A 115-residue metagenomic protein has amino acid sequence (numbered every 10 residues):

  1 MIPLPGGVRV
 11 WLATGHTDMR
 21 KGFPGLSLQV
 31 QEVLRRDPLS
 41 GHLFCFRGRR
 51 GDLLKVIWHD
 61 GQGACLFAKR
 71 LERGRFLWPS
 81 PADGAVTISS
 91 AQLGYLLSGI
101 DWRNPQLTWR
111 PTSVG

Functional and structural regions predicted by a protein language model:
M1-G115: Polybasic/polar functional segments that serve as interface/processing modules
